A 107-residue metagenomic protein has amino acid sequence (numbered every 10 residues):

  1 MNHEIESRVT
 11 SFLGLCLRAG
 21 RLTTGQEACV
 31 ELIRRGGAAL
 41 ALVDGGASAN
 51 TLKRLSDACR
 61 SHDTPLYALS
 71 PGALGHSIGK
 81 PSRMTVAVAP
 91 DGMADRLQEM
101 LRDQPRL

Functional and structural regions predicted by a protein language model:
N2-H3, L13-C16, G20, L97-M100 (+1 more regions): Long, amphipathic alpha-helical "stalk/connector" segments that mediate intersubunit docking and mechanical coupling
E4, R8, N50, L69 (+1 more regions): Charged, alpha-helix-enriched surfaces in structured cytosolic catalytic cores of large nucleotide-utilizing machines
E4-V43: N-terminal first-folded block
A19-G20, A38-L40, S61-T64, R83-M84: Short active-site oxyanion
E27, G46-A47, S70-A73, D91: Short, ordered loop/turn segments at secondary-structure junctions
R34-S56, D63-P65: N-terminal positively charged helical leader segments and presequences
K53-R83: Mid-chain, well-packed structural core segment of small domains
G75-L107: C-terminal structural segments of small proteins and small subunits
